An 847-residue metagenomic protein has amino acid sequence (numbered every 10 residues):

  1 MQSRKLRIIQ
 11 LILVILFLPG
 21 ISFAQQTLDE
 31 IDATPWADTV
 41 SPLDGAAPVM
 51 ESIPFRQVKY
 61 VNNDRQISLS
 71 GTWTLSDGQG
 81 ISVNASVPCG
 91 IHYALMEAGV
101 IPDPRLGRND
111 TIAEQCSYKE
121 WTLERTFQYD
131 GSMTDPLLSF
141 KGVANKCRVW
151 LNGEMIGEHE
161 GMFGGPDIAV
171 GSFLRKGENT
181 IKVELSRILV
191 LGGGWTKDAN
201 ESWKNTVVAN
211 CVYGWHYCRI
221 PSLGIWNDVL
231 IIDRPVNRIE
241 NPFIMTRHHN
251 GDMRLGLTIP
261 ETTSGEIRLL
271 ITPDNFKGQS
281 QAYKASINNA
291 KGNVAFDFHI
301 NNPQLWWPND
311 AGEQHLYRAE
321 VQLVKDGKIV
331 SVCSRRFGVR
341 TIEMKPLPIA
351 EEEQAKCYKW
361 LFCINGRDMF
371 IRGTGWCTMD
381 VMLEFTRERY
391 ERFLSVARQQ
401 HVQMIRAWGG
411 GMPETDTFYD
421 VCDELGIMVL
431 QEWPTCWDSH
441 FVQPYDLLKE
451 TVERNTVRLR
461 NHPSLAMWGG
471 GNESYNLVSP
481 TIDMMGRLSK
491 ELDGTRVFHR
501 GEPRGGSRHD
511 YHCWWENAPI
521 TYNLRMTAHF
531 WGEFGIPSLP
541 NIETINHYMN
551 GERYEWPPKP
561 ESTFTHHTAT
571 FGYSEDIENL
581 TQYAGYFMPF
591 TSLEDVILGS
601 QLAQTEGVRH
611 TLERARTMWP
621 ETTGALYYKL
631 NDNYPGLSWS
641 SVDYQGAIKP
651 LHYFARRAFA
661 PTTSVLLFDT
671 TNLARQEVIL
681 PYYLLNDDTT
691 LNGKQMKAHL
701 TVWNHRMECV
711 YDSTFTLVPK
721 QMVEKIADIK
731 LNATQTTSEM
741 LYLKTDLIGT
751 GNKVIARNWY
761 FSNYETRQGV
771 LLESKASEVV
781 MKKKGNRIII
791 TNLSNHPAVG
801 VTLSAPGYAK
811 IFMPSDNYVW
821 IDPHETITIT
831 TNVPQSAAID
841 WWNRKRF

Functional and structural regions predicted by a protein language model:
M1-L11, S22-I405, P413, T617-M618 (+1 more regions): Secreted/periplasmic carbohydrate-active enzymes, especially glycoside hydrolases
D64-S68, L75-G78, P221-G224, A518-K694: Substrate-binding clefts and catalytic carboxylate motifs of secreted carbohydrate-active enzymes
K119, P221, R389, L447-T451 (+4 more regions): Soluble or luminal CAZymes and related metallo-dependent hydrolases
G164-D167, G194-W203, N210, L347-A350 (+2 more regions): Active-site mouth of glycoside hydrolases
Y217, E240-P242, I329-S331, E453-E561: Active-site region of glycoside hydrolase catalytic domains
V396, R454-R458, R487-L488, H610-T617 (+2 more regions): A generic secondary-structure signal
G469, T623-K629, T830, I839-W841: Conserved active-site loop/cleft motifs that coordinate metal ions or position small ligands
